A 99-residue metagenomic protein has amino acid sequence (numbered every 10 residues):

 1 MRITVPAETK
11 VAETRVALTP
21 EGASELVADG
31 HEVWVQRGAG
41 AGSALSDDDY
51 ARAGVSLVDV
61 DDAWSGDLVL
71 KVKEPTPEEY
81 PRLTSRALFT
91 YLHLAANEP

Functional and structural regions predicted by a protein language model:
M1-P99: Structural/interface elements that position substrates and couple domains in central-metabolism enzymes
